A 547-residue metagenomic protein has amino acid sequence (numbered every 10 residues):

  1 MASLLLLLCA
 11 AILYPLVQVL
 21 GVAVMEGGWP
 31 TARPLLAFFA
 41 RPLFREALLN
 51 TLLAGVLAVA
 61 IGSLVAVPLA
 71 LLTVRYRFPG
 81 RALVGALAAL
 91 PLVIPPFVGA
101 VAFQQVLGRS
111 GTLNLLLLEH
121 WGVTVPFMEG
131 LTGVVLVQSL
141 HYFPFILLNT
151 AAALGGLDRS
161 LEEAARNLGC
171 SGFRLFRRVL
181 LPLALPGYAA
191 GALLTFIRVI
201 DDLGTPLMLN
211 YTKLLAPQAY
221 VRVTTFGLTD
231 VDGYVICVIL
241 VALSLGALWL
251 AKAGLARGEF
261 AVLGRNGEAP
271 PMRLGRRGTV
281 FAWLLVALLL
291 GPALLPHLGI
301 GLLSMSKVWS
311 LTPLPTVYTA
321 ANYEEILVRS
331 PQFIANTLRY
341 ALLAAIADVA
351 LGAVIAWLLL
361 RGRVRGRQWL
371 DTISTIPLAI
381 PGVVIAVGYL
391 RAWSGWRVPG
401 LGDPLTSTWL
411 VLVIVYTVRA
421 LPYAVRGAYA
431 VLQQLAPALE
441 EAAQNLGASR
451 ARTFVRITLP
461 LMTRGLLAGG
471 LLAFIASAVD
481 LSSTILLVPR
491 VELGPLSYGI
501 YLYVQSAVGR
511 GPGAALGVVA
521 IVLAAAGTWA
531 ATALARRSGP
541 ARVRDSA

Functional and structural regions predicted by a protein language model:
M1-G28, A40-G155, L181-L203, M208 (+7 more regions): Membrane-water interface segments at the C-terminal ends of transmembrane alpha-helices in multi-pass inner-membrane
V22-P34, G108-H120, L209-P217, G258-N266 (+2 more regions): Peri-membrane helix termini and adjoining interfacial loops of integral membrane proteins
G62, L168-C170, L446-A448: A short glycine-centered flexible hinge/capping loop motif at secondary-structure junctions
Q105, L203-G227, T312-T316, L481-R510 (+1 more regions): Glycine-rich helix-loop "coupling/hinge" segments at transmembrane-helix boundaries in multipass transporters
L157-S160, L435-L439: Short glycine/proline-centered loop/turn elements that form peptide/ligand docking sites
E163, S171, E259-R273, W309-N322 (+1 more regions): Juxtamembrane inter-helical linkers in multi-pass membrane proteins
A165-R166, A443: The alpha-helix within a helix-turn-helix
L250-L285, R542-A547: Alpha-helical transmembrane segments of integral membrane proteins
